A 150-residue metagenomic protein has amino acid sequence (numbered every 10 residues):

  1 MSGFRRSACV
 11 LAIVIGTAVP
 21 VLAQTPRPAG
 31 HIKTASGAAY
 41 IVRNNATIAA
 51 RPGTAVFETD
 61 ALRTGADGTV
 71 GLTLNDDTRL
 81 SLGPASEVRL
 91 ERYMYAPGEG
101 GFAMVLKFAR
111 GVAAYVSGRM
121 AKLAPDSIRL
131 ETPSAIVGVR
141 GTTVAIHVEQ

Functional and structural regions predicted by a protein language model:
M1-G3: N-terminal secretory signal peptides that target proteins for export/translocation
A8-A18: Bacterial N-terminal signal peptides
V19-A23: Sec/Tat signal peptide C-region and signal peptidase I cleavage site
Q24-Q150: Flexible, surface-exposed loop/linker segments and immediately adjacent secondary-structure boundaries
